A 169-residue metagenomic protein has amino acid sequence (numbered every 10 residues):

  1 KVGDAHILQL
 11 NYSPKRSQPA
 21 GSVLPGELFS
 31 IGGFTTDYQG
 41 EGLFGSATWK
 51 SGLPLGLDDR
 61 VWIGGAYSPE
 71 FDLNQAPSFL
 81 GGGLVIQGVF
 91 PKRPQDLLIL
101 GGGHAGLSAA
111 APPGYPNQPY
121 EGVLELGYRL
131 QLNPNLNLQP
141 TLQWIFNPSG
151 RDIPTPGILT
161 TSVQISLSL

Functional and structural regions predicted by a protein language model:
K1-I7, P19-L24, S51-R60, G88-I99 (+1 more regions): Short loop/turn motifs that connect adjacent beta-strands in outer-membrane beta-barrel proteins
K1-K50: Surface-exposed beta-loop-beta
L8-P14, V61-Y67, G82, L98-H104 (+1 more regions): Transmembrane beta-barrel strands of outer-membrane/channel proteins
K15-A20, I31, G52-P54, A66-L73 (+2 more regions): Sequence/structural signature of outer-membrane beta-barrel proteins
G33-Q39, F71-S78, Y115-Y120, I153-I158: Replace "Gram-negative outer membrane beta-barrel proteins" with "bacterial and organellar outer membrane beta-barrel
L43-A47, G82-L84, L100, E125-L126 (+1 more regions): Membrane-embedded beta-strands of outer-membrane beta-barrel proteins, especially the hydrophobic/small aromatic
Q75, P91-Q95, I99-Q131, N147 (+1 more regions): Outer-membrane beta-barrel transmembrane domain signature
P156-L169: Outer-membrane beta-barrel "beta-signal"
